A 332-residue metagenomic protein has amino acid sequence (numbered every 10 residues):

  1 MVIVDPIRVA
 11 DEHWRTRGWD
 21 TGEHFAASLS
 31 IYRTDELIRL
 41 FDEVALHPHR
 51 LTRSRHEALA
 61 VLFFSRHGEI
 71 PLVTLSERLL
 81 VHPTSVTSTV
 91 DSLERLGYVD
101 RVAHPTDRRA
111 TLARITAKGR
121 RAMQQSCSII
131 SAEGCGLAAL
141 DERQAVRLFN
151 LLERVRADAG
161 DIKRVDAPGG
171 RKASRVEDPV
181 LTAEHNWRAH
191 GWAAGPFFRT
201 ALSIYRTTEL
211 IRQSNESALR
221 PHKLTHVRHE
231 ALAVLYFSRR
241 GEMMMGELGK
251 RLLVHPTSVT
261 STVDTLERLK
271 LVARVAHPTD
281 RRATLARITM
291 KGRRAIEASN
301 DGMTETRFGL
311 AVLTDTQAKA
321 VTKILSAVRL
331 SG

Functional and structural regions predicted by a protein language model:
M1-H49, D166-H222: N-terminal leader segment of winged-helix/HTH proteins
S28, Y32, E36, L80 (+8 more regions): Short amphipathic alpha-helical segments with heptad-repeat character
L29-Y32, L40-H82, L202-Y205, S214-H255: N-terminal helix-turn-helix DNA-binding core of bacterial DNA-binding proteins
L59, L75, V90-L96, L232 (+1 more regions): Basic amphipathic alpha-helical segments that dock to polyanions
D91-N150, V263-K319, K323: Charged, amphipathic alpha-helical coiled-coil/dimerization segments
Q144-D178, T316-G332: Exposed, interaction-prone assembly regions rather than primary DNA-binding/catalytic cores
